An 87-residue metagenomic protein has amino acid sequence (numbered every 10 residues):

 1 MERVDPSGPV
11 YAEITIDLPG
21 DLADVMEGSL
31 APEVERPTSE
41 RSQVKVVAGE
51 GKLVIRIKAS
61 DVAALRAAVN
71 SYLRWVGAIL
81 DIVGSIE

Functional and structural regions predicted by a protein language model:
M1-E87: N-terminal intrinsically disordered, cationic/polar leader segments that include organellar targeting peptides
